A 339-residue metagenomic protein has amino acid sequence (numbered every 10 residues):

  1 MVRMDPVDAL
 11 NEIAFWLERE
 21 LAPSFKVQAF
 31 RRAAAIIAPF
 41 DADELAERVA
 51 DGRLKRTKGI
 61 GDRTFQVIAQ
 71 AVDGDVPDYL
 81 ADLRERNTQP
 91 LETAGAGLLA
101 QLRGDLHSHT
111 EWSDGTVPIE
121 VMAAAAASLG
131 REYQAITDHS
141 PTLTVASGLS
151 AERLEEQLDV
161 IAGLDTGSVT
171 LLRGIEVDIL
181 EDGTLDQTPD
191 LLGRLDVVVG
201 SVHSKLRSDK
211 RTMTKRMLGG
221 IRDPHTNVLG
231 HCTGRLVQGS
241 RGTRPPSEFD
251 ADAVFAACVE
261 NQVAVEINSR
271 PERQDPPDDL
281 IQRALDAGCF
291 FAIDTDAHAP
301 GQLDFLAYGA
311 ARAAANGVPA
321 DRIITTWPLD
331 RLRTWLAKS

Functional and structural regions predicted by a protein language model:
M1-G97: Long, highly charged, low-complexity intrinsically disordered interaction regions that mediate electrostatic DNA/RNA
P77, D82-L102, I119-A124, S147-V169 (+1 more regions): Charged catalytic cores and adjacent phosphate/nucleic-acid-binding surfaces used for phosphate/nucleic-acid chemistry
L102-I119: Di-metal (Zn2+ and/or Mg2+/Mn2+) metal-binding site signature of metallo-dependent hydrolases with the MBL/beta-CASP
H107-H109, H139, H231, H298: Histidine-centered divalent metal-coordination motifs
S108, S140-A146, G239: Active-site-proximal beta-alpha loop/turn segments in soluble metabolic enzymes
G115-A125, G130-E132, L143-A146: Metal-associated gating/positioning segment near the N- to mid-region
Q134-D138, L172-G174, G230-H231: Short beta-strand segments at enzyme active-site cores
